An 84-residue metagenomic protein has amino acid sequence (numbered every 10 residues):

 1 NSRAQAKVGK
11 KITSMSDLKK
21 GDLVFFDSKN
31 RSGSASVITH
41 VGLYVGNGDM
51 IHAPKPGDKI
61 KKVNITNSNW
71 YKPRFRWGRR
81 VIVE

Functional and structural regions predicted by a protein language model:
N1-K20: Catalytic cysteine-centered active-site loop
K19-L23, D49: Loop/turn elements at helix/coil->beta-strand transitions in domains of secreted/extracellular proteins
L23-F25, L43: Hydrophobic beta-strand signal
F25-F26, H52: A generic structural signal for residues embedded in beta-strands
A35-E84: Aromatic- and glycine-rich peptidoglycan recognition patches
